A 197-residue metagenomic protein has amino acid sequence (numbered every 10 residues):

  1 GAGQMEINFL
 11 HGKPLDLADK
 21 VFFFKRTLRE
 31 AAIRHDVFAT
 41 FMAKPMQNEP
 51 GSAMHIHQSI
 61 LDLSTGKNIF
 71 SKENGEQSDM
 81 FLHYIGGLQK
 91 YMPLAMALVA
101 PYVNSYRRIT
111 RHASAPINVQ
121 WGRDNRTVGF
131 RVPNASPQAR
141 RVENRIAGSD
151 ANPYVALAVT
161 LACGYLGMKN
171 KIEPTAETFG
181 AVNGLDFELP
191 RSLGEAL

Functional and structural regions predicted by a protein language model:
G1-F22: Active-site acidic/histidine clusters and adjacent loop/turn architecture that either coordinate catalytic ions
G3-M5, P50-I56: A short, glycine/Asx- and small/polar-enriched loop/turn that sits immediately N-terminal to a beta-strand
I7, I56-I60, L157: A structural signal for short, well-ordered beta-strand segments
L10, Q58, P133: Fold-independent oxyanion-binding glycine-rich loops and adjacent beta-strand/coil segments at enzyme active sites
F23, T27-A31, V37-T40, L61-L197: Catalytic-core signal marking the mid-to-C-terminal active-site face
A43-N48: Short, solvent-exposed loop/turn elements at beta->coil junctions and helix N-caps that rim active or binding pockets
